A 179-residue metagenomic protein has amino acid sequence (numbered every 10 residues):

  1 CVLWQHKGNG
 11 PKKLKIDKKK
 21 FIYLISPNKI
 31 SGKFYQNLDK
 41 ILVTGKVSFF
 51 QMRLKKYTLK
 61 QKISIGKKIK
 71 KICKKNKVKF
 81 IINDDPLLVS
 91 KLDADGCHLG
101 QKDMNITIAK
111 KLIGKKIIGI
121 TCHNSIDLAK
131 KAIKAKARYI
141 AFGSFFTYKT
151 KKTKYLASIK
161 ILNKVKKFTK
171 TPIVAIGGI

Functional and structural regions predicted by a protein language model:
C1-W4, G8-R138, K154, K164 (+2 more regions): Conserved N-terminal beta1-alpha1 strand-loop-helix module at the mouth
T147: Active-site micro-motifs of SAM-dependent methyltransferase domains
T150-K151: EAL-family c-di-GMP phosphodiesterase catalytic domain
I161: Conserved cofactor-binding/catalytic machinery of classical short-chain dehydrogenase/reductase
